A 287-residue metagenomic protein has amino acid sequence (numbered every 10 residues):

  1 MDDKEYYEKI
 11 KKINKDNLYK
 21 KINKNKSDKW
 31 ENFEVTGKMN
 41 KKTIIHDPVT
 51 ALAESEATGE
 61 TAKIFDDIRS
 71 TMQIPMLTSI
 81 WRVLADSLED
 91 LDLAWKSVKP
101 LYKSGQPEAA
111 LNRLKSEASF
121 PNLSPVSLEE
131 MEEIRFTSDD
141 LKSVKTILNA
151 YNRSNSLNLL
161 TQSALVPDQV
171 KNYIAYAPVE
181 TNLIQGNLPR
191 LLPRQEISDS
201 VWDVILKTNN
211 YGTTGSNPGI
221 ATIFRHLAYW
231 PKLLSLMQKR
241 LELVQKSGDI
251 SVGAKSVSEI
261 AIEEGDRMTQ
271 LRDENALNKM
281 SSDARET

Functional and structural regions predicted by a protein language model:
M1-T287: Hydrophobic alpha-helical segments
